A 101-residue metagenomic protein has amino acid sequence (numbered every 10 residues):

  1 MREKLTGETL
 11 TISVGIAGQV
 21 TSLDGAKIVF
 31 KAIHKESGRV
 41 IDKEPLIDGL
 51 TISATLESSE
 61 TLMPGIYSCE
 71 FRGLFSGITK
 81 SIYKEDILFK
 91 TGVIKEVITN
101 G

Functional and structural regions predicted by a protein language model:
M1-G101: Contiguous segments within soluble domain cores/interaction surfaces
